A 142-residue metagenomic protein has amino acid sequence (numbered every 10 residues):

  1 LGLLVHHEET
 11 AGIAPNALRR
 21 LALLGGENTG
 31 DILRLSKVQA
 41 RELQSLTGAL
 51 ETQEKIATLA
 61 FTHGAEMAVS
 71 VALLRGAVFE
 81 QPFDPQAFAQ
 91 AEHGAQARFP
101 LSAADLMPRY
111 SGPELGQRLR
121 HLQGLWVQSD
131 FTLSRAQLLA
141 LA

Functional and structural regions predicted by a protein language model:
L1-Q81: Conserved, hydrophobic alpha-helical core segments of structured domains
L74-A142: Charged substrate- and nucleic-acid-binding regions of tRNA-handling and nucleotidyl-transfer enzymes, centered on
